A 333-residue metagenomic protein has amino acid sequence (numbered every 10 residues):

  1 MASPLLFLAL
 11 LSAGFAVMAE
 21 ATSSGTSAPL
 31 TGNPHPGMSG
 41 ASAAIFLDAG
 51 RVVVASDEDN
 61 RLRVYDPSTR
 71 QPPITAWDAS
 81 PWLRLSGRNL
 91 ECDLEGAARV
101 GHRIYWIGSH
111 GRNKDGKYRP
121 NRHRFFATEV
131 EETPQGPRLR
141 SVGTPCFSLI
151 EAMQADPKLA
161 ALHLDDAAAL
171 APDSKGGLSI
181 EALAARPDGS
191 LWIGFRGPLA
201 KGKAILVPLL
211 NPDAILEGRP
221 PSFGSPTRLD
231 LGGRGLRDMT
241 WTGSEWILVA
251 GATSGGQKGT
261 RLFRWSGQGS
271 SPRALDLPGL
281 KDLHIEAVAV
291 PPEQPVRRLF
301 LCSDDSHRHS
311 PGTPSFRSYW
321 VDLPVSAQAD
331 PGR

Functional and structural regions predicted by a protein language model:
P4-A16: Bacterial N-terminal signal peptides
V17-R333: Sequence/structural signature of beta-propeller domains
